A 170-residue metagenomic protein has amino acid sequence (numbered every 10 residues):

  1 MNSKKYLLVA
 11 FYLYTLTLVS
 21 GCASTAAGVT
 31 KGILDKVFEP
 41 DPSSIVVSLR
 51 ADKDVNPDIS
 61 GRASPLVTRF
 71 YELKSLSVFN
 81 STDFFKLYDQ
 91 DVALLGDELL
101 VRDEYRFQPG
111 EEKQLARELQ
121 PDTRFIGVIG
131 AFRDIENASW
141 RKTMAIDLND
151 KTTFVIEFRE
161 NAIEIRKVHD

Functional and structural regions predicted by a protein language model:
M1-F11: Bacterial N-terminal signal peptides that target proteins for export
L16-D41: Bacterial Sec signal peptide processing site at the extreme N-terminus
V29-F38, A145-D170: Extracellular beta-sheet/turn segments enriched in Thr/Pro/Gly and aliphatic residues
S48-I59: Short amphipathic, basic-aromatic surface patches that mediate peripheral association with negatively charged
S60-R69: Short coil-to-beta strand junction motifs in C2/discoidin
Y88-V101: Short beta-strand and strand-turn-strand segments in soluble, beta-rich domains
E112-L119: Exposed aromatic-hydrophobic patches
T123-D134: A short, solvent-exposed beta-strand micro-motif common in secreted/extracellular proteins
